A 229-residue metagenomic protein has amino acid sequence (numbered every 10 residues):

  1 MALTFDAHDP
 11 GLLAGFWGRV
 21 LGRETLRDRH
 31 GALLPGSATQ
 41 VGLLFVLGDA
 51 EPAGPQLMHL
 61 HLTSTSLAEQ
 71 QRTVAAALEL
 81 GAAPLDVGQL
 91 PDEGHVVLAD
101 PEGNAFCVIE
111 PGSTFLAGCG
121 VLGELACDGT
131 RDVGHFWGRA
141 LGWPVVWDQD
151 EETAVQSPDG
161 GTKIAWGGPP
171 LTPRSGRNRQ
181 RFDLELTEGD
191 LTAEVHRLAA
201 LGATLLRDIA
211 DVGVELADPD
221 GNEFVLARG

Functional and structural regions predicted by a protein language model:
M1-R29, L34-D86, A99-D150, V155-R207 (+1 more regions): Glyoxalase I/VOC metalloenzyme domain signal
P91-E93, I209-D211: Short, small/polar residue-rich loop motifs at catalytic or cofactor-binding pockets
